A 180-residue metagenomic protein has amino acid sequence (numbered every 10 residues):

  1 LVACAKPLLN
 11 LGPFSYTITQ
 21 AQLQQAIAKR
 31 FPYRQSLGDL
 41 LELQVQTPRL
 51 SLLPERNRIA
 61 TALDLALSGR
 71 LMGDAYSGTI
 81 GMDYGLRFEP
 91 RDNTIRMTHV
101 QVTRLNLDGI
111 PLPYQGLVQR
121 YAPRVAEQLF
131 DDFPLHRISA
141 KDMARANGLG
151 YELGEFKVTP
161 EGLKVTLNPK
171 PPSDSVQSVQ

Functional and structural regions predicted by a protein language model:
C4-Q180: Extracellular/lumenal and peripheral-membrane lipid-interaction modules
